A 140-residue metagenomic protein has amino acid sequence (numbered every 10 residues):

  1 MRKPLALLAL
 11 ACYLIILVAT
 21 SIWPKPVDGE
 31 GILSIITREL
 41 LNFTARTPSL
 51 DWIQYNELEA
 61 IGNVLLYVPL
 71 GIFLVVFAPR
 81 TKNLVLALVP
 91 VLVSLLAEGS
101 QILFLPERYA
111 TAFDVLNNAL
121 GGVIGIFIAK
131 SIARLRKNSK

Functional and structural regions predicted by a protein language model:
M1-R108, A112, I126-K140: Bulky hydrophobic segments
